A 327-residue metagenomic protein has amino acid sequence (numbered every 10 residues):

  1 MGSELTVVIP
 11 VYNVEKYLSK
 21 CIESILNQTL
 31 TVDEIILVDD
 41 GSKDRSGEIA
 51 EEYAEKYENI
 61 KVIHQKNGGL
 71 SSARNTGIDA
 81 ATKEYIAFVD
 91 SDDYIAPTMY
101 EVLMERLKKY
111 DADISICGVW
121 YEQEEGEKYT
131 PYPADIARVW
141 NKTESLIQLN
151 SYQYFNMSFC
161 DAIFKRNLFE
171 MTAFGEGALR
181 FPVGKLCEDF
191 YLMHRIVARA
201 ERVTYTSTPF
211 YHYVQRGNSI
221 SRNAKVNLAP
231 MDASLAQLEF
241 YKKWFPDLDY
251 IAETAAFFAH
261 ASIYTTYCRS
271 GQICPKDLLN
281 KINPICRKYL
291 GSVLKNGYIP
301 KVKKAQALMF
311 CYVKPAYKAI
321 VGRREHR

Functional and structural regions predicted by a protein language model:
G2-L5, L26-L37, R45, E58-K61: Short loop->beta transition adjacent to catalytic acidic/histidine clusters or analogous donor-positioning motifs
N13-N27: Short, well-formed alpha-helical segments that are part of the catalytic scaffolds of diverse glycosyltransferases
S24, T31, D39-E48, K66 (+1 more regions): A conserved acidic beta->alpha catalytic loop
Q65-A81: Glycine-rich, basic loop-to-helix element that forms the pyrophosphate-binding segment of sugar-nucleotide handling
I86: Short aromatic/hydrophobic "clamp" motif used to bind/position activated sugar donors
S91-V203, N218-K225: Donor-binding/catalytic cores of nucleotide-activated saccharide and glycerol-phosphate transferases/polymerases
F210-R216, R222-L248, A261-G291: Catalytic core of nucleotide-sugar-dependent glycosyltransferases
S270-R327: Membrane-interface aromatic/basic loop that binds lipid-linked glycans or pyrophosphate carriers, typified by
